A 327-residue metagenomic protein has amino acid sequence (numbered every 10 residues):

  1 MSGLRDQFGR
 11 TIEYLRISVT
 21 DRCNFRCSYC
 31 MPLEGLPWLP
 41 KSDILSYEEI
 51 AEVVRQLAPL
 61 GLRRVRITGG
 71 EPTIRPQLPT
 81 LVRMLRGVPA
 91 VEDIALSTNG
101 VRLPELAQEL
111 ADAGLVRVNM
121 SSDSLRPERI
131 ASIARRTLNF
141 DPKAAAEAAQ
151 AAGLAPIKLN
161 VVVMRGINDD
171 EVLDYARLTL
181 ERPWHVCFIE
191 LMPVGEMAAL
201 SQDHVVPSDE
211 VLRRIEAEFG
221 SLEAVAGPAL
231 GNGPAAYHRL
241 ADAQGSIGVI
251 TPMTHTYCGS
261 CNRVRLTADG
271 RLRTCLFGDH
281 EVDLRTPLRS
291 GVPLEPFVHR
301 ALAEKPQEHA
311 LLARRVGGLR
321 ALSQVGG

Functional and structural regions predicted by a protein language model:
M1-Y14, L180-E181, L191-G327: Auxiliary Fe-S-binding modules of radical SAM enzymes
F8-Y47, L276: Canonical Radical SAM [4Fe-4S] cluster-binding loop centered on the CxxxCxxC motif and its immediate flanking residues
T11, R16, Y29, V53-Q56 (+5 more regions): Residue-level recognition of specific faces of alpha-helices
F25, P127-E128, T256, V282: Glycine-centered loop/turn positions within well-structured domains that cap or flank conserved ligand/cofactor-binding
R26, C30, R75, E128 (+3 more regions): Residues that scaffold the ATP/ADP-binding catalytic core of kinase and kinase-like folds
G35-P40, R126-I133, G195-A199, D283-L284: A short acidic, helix-capping loop that chelates divalent metal ions and anchors anionic groups
I44-I67, I74-I189: Radical SAM/AdoMet-radical enzyme domain recognition
